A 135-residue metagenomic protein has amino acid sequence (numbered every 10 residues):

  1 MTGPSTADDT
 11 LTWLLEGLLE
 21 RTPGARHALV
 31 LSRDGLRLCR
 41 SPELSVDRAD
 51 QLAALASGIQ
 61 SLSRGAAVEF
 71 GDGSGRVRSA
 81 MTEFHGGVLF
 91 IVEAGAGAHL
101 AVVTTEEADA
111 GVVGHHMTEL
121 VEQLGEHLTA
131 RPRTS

Functional and structural regions predicted by a protein language model:
T2-P23: Short, basic/aromatic recognition patches
S5, A49-A53, V103, E107-H115: Ordered, soluble secondary-structure elements with a strong preference for glycine-centered loop motifs and nearby
A7-W13, P42-G87: A charged amphipathic helix-loop-strand protein-protein interaction module that recurs in cytosolic assemblies
A28-D34, M81-E83: Short hydrophobic alpha-helical segments used for membrane anchoring or interfacial signaling
L36-P42, I91-V92: Amphipathic coiled-coil signal-relay and dimerization helices
G75-G111: Sensory/regulatory domains in signal-transduction proteins
A110-S135: Juxtadomain coupling helices with adjacent low-complexity linkers
